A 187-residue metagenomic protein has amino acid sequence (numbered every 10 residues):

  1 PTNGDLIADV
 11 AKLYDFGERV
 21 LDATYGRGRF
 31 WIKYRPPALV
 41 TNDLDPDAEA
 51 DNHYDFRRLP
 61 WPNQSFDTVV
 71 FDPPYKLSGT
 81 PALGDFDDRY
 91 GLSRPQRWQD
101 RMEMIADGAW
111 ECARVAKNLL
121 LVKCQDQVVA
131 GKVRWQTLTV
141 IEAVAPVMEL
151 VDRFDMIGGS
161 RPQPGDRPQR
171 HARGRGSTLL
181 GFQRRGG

Functional and structural regions predicted by a protein language model:
P1-G187: Class I S-adenosyl-L-methionine-dependent methyltransferase catalytic core
